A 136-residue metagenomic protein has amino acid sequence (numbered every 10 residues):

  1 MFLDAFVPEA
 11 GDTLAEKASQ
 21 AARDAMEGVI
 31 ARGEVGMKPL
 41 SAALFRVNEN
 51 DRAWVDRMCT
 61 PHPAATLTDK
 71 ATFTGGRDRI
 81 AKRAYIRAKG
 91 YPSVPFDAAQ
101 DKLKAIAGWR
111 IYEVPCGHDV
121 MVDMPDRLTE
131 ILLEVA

Functional and structural regions predicted by a protein language model:
F2-S41, T66-L67, V94-F96, Q100-D101: Flexible "cap/lid" loop of the alpha/beta hydrolase fold
R32-M58: Pocket-forming structural segment of enzyme catalytic cores
R57-G76: Active-site nucleophile elbow and catalytic-triad environment of alpha/beta-hydrolase enzymes
T74-I80, K104-I106: Short, conserved loop/helix-junction motifs that constitute active-site signature segments in enzyme catalytic cores
D78-R79, Y85-R87: Short beta-strand/loop motif that positions the catalytic acidic residue of the alpha/beta-hydrolase fold
K89-P115, V122, E134-V135: Conserved loop-alpha-helix segment in the C-terminal half of the alpha/beta-hydrolase fold that carries the catalytic
P125-L133: Short, amphipathic alpha-helical "lid/cap" segments that border enzyme active or binding sites
